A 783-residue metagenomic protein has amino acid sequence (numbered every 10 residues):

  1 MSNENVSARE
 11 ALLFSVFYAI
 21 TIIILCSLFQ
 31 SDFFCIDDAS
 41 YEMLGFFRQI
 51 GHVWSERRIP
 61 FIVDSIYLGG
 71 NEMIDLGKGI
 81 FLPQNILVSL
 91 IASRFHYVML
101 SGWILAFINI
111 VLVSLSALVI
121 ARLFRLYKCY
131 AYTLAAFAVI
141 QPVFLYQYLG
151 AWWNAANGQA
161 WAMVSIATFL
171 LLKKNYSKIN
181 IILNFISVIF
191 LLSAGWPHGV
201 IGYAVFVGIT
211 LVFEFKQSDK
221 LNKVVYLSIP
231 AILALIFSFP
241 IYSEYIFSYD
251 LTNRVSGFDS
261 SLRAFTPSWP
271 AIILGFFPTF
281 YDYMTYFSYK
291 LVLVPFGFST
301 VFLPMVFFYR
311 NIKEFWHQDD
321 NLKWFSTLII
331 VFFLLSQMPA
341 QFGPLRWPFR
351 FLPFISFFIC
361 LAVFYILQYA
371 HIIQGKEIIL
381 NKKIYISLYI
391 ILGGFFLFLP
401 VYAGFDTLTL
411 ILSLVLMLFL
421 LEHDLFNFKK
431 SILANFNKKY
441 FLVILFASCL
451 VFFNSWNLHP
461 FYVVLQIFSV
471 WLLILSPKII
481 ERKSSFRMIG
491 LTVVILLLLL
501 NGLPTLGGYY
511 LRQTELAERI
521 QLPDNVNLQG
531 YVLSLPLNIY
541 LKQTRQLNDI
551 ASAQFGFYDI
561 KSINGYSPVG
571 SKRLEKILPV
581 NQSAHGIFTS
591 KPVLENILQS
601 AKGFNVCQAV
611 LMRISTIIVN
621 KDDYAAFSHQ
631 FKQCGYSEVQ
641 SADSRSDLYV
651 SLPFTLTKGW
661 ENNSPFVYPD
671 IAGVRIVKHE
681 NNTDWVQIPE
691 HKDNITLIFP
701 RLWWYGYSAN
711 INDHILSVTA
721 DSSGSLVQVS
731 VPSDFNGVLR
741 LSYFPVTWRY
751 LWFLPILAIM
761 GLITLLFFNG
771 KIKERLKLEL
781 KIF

Functional and structural regions predicted by a protein language model:
S2-V6, S644-R645, W660-F783: Active-site-proximal, structured, solvent-exposed surfaces of multi-pass membrane proteins that position macromolecular
Y18, V111-L123, C129-F215, Y226-I246 (+5 more regions): Membrane-embedded helix bundles of polyisoprenyl
Y18-V113, A136-Q159, Y249-R254, S261-S288 (+2 more regions): Membrane-interface coil-to-helix junctions
G45-R48, H52, R58-P60, G77-I86 (+8 more regions): Periplasmic/ER-lumenal interhelical loops and adjacent helix-loop junctions in multi-pass membrane proteins
I74-G77, G102-I110, F137-I166, S193-Y203 (+4 more regions): Membrane-interface micro-motifs in multi-pass membrane enzymes
G77-K78, V494-Q513, V526-V606, D670 (+2 more regions): Extracytoplasmic/lumenal acceptor-recognition loop(s) of multi-pass membrane glycoenzymes
L87-L90, K561-D647, S651: A cross-kingdom signal targeting lumenal/periplasmic-facing segments of multi-pass membrane and secretory-pathway
I179, F185-I186, G199, N321-Q521 (+2 more regions): Contiguous transmembrane helix-bundle modules in multi-pass membrane proteins
